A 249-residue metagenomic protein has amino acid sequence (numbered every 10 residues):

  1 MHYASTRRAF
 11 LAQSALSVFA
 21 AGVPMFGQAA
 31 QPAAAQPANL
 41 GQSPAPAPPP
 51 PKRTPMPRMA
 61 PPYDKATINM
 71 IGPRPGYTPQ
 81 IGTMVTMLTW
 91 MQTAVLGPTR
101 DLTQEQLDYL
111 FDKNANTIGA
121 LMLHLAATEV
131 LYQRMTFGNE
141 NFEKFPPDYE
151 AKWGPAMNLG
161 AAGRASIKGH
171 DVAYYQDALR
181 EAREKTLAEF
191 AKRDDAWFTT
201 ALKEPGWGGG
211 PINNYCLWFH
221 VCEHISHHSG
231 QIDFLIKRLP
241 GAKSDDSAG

Functional and structural regions predicted by a protein language model:
M1-A21: N-terminal secretory signal peptides and thylakoid transit peptides that target proteins across membranes
T6, T117, T186: Ser/Thr-centric signal marking residues that sit in or immediately flank functional binding/regulatory motifs
A15-L16, P49-P75, V85-T89, T93-L96 (+2 more regions): Short, contiguous alpha-helical
M25-Q42: Signal peptide processing junction and immediate N-terminal pro/mature segment of secreted/exported proteins
R100-E105: Extracellular-facing binding/remodeling surfaces
P155-T200, C216-V221: Acidic/histidine-rich alpha-helical segments that form the ligand environment of transition-metal centers
